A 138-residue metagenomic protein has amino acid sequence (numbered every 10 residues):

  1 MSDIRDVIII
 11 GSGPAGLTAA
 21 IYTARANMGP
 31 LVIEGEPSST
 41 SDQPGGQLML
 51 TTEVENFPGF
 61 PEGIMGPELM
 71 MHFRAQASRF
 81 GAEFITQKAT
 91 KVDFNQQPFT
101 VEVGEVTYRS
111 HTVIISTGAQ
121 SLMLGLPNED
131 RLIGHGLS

Functional and structural regions predicted by a protein language model:
M1-I8, R25-A26, L31, G35 (+1 more regions): FAD-binding core/adjacent interface of flavoenzyme oxidoreductases
V7-I9, P61-E62: A generic structural signal for short
G11-A15: Glycine-rich Rossmann-fold phosphate-binding loop(s) that bind the pyrophosphate of adenine dinucleotide cofactors
G16, S39, G63-G66, L122-M123: Flexible, glycine-rich phosphate/dinucleotide-binding loops and adjacent beta-alpha linkers at cofactor/substrate
A20, A24: Gly/Ala-rich phosphate-binding loop of Rossmann-like dinucleotide-binding domains, activating on the conserved
E34, S39-L50: N-terminal glycine-rich anion-binding loops that anchor highly charged ligand groups
M49-T107: N-terminal Rossmann-like dinucleotide/flavin-binding domain of flavoprotein oxidoreductases that bind FAD/FMN
